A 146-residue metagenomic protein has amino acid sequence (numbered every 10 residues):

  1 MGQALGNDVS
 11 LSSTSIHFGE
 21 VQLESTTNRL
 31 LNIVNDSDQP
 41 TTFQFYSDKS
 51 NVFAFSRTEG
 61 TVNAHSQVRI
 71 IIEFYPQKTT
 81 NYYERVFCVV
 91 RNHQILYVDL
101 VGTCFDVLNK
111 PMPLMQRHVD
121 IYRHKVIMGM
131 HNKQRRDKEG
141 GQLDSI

Functional and structural regions predicted by a protein language model:
M1-I146: Feature for long, exposed domains in two main contexts
